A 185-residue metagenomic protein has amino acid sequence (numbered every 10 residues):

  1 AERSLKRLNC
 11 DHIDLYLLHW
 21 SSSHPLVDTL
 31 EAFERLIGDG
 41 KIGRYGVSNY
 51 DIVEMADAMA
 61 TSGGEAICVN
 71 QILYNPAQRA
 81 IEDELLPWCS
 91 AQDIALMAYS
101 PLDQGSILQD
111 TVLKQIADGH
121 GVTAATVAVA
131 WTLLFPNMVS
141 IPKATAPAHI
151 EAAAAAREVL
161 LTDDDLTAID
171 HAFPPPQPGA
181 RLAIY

Functional and structural regions predicted by a protein language model:
A1-L17, R35-D39, T61: CE4/NodB-like, metal-dependent polysaccharide N-deacetylase domain that modifies extracellular/periplasmic N-acetylated
S21-Y185: Beta/alpha (TIM)-barrel catalytic core signal, keyed to glycine-rich beta->alpha loops juxtaposed to Asp/Glu that bind
